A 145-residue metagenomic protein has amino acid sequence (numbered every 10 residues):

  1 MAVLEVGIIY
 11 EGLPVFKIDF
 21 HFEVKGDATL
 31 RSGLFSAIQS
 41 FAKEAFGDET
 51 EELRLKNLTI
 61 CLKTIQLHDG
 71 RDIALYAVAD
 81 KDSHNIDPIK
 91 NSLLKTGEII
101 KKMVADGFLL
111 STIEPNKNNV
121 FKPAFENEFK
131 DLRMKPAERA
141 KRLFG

Functional and structural regions predicted by a protein language model:
A2-L4, Y10-G145: Acidic, low-complexity cytosolic segments
